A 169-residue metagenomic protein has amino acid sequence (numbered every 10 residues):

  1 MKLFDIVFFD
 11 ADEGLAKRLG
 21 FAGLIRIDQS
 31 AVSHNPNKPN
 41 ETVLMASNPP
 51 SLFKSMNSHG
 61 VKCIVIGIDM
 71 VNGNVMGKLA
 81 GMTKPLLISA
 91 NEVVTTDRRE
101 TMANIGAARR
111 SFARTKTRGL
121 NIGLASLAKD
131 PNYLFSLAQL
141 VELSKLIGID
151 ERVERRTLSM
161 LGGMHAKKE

Functional and structural regions predicted by a protein language model:
M1-L24, S33-T42, S51-E169: Charged catalytic cores and adjacent phosphate/nucleic-acid-binding surfaces used for phosphate/nucleic-acid chemistry
M45-S47: Short beta-strand elements of ligand-binding domains
